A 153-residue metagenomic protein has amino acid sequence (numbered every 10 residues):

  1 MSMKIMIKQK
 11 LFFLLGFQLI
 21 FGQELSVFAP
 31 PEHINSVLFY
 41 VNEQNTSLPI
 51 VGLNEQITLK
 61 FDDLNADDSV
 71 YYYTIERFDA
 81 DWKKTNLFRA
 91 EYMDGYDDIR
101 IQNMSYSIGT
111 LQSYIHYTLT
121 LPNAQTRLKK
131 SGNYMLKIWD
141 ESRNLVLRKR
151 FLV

Functional and structural regions predicted by a protein language model:
M1-E24: Bacterial Sec-dependent N-terminal signal peptides
Q23-E32, A124-L128, E141-L145: Glycan-recognition and processing domains
P30-R77: Contiguous beta-strand segments within globular domains
N42-T46, T58-L59, I99-S105, T118-P122: Short structured motifs
D67-Y96: Extended low-complexity, serine/threonine- and proline-enriched intrinsically disordered segments
R89-T110, I115-Y117: N-terminal exported-region signature
Y106, L111-W139: Ligand-binding face of N-terminal immunoglobulin V-set domains in extracellular IgSF glycoproteins
N144-V153: Short beta-strand elements
